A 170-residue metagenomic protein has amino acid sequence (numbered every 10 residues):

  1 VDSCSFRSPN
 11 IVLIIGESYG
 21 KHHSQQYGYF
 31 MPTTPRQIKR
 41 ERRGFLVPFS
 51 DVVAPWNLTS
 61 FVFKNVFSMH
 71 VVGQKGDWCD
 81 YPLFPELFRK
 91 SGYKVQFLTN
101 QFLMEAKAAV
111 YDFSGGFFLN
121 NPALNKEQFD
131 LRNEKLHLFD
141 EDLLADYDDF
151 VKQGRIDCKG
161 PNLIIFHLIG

Functional and structural regions predicted by a protein language model:
V1-L13, S18-G170: Active-site-proximal alpha/beta segments of enzymes that process anionic O-linked groups
